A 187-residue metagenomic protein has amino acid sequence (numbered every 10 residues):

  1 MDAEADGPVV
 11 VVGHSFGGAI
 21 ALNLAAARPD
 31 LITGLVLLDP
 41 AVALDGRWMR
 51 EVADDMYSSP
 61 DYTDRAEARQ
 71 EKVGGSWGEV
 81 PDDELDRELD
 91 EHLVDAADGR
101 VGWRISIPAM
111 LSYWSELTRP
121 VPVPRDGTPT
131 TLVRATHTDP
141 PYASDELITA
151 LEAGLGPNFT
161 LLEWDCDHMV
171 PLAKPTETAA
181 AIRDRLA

Functional and structural regions predicted by a protein language model:
M1-V9: Conserved acidic catalytic loop of the alpha/beta-hydrolase fold
V11-G13, L38: Short beta-strand immediately N-terminal to the catalytic nucleophile in serine-hydrolase-like folds
G13, G17, A21: Gly/Ala-rich beta-loop-alpha elbow adjacent to hydrolase catalytic centers
N23-A26, L31-R65: Flexible "cap/lid" loop of the alpha/beta hydrolase fold
I32, N158-F159: Core-facing hydrophobic residues within beta-strands of well-ordered domains
T63-T118: Conserved alpha/beta-hydrolase catalytic His-Asp/Glu region
D95-L155: Conserved serine/cysteine hydrolase catalytic core
W164-P175: Catalytic histidine-centered segment of alpha/beta-hydrolase-like enzymes
